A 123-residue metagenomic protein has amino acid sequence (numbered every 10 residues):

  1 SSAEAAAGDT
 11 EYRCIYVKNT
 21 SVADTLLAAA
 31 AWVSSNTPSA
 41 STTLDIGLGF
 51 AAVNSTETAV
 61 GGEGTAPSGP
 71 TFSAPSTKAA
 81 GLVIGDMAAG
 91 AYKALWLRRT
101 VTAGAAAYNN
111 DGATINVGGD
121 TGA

Functional and structural regions predicted by a protein language model:
S1-A123: Long, small/polar-residue-biased beta-strand-and-loop interaction regions
